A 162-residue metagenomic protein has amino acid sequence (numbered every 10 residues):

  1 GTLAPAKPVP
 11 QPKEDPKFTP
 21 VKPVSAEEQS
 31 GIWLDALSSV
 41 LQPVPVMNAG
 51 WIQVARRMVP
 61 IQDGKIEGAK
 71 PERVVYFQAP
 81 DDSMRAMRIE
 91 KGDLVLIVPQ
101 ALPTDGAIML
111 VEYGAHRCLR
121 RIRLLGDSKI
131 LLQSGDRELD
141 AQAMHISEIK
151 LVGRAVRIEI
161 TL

Functional and structural regions predicted by a protein language model:
L3-K91, H116-R117, L124-L125, R157-L162: Short, positionally conserved secondary-structure boundary motifs
G92-D93, A107: Structural motif
G106-L119, R123-S128: Short, compositionally biased
L124-L162: Glycine- and charge-enriched low-complexity intrinsically disordered segments
